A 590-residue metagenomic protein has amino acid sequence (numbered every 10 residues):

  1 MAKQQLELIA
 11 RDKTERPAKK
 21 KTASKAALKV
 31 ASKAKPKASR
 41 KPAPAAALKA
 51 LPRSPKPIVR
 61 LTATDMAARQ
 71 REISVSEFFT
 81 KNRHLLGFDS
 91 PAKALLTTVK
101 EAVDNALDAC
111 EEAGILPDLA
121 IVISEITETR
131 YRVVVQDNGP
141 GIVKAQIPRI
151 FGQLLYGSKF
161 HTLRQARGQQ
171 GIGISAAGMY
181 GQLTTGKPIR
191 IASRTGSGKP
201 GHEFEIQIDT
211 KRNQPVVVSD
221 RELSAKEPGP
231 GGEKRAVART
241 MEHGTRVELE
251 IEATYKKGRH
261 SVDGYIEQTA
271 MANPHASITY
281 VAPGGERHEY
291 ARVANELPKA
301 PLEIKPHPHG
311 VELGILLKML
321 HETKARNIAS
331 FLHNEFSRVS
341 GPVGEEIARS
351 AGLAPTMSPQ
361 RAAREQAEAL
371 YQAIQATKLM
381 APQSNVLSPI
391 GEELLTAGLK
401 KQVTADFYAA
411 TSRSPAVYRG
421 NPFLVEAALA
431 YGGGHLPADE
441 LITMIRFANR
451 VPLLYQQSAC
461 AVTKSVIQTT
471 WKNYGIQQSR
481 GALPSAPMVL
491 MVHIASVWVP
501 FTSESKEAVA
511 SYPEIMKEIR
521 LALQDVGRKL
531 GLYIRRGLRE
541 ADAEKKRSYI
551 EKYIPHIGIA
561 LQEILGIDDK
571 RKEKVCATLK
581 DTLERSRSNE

Functional and structural regions predicted by a protein language model:
M1-R60: Polybasic, lysine-enriched low-complexity intrinsically disordered terminal tails
A2-K13, K211-N213, S224-P230, T254-H275 (+9 more regions): Charged regulatory segments coupled to nucleotide-binding catalytic modules in large multidomain enzymes
L48, T62, Y131-R132, G157-G310 (+2 more regions): GHKL-type ATPase core
A92-I121, G173-Y180: Conserved ATP-binding N-box helix of the HATPase_c
S124-V133: Short beta-strand-loop-beta element adjacent to the nucleotide/active-site pocket used for signaling
D137: Acidic ATP/Mg2+-coordinating residue in the GHKL
G141-R149, A177: Short helix N-cap motif at coil->helix boundaries in the Bergerat
A329-S350: Helix-hairpin-helix
